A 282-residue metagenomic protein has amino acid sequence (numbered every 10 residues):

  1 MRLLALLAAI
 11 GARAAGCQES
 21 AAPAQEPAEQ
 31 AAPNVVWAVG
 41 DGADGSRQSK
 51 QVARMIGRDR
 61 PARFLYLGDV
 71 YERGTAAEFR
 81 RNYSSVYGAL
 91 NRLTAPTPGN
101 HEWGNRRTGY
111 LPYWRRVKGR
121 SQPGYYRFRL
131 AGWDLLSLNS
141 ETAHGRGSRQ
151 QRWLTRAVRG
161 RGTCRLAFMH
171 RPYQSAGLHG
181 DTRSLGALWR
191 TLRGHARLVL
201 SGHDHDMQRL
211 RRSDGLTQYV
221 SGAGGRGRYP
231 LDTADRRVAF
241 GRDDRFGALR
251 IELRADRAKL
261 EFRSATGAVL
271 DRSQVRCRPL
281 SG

Functional and structural regions predicted by a protein language model:
L4-R13: Bacterial N-terminal signal peptides
Q18-E19: Bacterial signal peptide processing site
A22-R81, H144, R149, S175-A176: N-terminal active-site segment of His-dependent metallophosphoesterases
V36-A38, F64-Y66, P96-T97, A167 (+1 more regions): Residue-level marker for buried hydrophobic side chains located in beta-strands that build the well-ordered beta-sheet
G40-A43, T142, G222, A255 (+1 more regions): A mature extracytoplasmic/lumenal domain signature
G57, E72, A76-R165, G177-L198 (+1 more regions): Extended active-site neighborhood of metal-dependent phosphoesterases/phosphodiesterases
F64-V70, V158, F168-R171, G202: Conserved beta-strand->loop/alpha-helix structural units within folded catalytic cores of enzymes with alpha/beta
V238-G282: A short C-terminal boundary segment appended to hydrolase-like catalytic domains
